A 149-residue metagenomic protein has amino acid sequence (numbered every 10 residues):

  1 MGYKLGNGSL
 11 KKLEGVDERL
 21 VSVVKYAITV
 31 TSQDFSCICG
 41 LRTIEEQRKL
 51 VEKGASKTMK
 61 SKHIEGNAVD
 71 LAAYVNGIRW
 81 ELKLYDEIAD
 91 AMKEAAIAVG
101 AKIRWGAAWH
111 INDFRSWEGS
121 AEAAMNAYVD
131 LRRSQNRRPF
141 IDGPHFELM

Functional and structural regions predicted by a protein language model:
M1-S36: Active-site acidic/histidine clusters and adjacent loop/turn architecture that either coordinate catalytic ions
K4-G6, S36-T43, R115-E118: A generic short-segment signal for beta-strand/edge and adjacent turn/coil regions
K11-E14, R42, V51, H110 (+1 more regions): Generic, ordered loop/turn and secondary-structure boundary motif
E18, S22, E45, E87: Short, well-structured alpha-helical interface segments that form or flank functional binding sites
K25-K53, A98: Extended, low-complexity, intrinsically disordered C-terminal regulatory tails of eukaryotic serine/threonine kinases
G54-T58: Alpha-helical scaffolding within the catalytic cores of extracellular/periplasmic polymer-degrading hydrolases
K60-M149: Catalytic cores and adjacent binding grooves of peptidoglycan-active enzymes
